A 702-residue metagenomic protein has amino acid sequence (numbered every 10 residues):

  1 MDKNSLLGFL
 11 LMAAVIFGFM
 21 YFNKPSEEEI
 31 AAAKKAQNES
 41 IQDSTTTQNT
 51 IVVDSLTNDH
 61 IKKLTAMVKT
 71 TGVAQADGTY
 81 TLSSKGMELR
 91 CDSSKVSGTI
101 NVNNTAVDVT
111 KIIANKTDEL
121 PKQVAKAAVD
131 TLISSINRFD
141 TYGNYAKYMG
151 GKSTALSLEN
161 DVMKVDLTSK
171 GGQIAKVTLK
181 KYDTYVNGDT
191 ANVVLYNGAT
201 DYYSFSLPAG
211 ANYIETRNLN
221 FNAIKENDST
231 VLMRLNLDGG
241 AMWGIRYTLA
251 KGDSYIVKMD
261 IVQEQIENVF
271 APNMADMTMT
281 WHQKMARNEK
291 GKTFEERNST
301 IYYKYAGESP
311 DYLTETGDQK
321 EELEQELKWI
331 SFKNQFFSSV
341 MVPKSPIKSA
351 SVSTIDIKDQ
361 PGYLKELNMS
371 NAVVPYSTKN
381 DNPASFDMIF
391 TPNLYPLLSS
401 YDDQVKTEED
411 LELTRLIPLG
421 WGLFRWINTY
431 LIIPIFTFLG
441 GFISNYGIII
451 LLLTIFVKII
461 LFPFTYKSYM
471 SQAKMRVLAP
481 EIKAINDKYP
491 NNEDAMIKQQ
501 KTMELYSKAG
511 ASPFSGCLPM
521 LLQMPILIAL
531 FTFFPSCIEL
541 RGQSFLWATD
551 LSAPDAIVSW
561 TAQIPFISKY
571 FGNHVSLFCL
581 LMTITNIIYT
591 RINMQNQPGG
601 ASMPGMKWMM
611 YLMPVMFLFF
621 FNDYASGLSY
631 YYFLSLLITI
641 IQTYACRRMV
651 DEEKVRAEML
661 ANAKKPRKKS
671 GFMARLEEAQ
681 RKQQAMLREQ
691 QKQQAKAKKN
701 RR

Functional and structural regions predicted by a protein language model:
M1-S55, L167, I261-V262, N273 (+6 more regions): Helix-loop-helix
V52-E412: Soluble non-transmembrane domains of integral membrane proteins
